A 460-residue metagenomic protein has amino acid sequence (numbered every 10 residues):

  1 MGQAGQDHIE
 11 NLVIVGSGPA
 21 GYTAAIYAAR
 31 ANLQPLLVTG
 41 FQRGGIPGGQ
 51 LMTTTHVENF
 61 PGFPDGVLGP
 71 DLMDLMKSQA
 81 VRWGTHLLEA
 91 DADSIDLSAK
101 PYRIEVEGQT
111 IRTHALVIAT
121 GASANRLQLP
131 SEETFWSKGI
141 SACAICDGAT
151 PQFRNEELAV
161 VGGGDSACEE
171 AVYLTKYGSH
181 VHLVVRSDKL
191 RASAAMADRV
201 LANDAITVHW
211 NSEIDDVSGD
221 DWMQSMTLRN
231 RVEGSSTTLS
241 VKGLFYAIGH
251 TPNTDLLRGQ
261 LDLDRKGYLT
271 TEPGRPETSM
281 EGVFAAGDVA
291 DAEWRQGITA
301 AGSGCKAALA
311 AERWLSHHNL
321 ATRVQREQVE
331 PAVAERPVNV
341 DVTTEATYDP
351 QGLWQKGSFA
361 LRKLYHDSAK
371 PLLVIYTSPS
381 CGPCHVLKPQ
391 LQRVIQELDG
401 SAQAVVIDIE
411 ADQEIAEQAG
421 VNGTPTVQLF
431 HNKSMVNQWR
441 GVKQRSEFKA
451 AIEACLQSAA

Functional and structural regions predicted by a protein language model:
G2, D7-I9, Q128, T134-Q152 (+2 more regions): FAD-site-proximal beta/loop scaffold in flavoenzymes
A4-Q6, E10-W83, S166-A194, D264: Beta1-alpha1 glycine-rich phosphate/pyrophosphate-binding loop at the start of Rossmann-like nucleotide-binding domains
I26, C168-E170, V289-E327: A conserved FAD-binding loop/helix module that cradles the flavin
A80-A99, R103-I104, I111, T175-P273 (+2 more regions): A Rossmann-like FAD-binding core segment of flavoenzymes
L353-P371: A short beta-strand-turn-helix
Y376, I395, D399-E414: Thiol-based oxidoreductase modules, predominantly thioredoxin-like and allied folds used for disulfide exchange
H385-L398: Typically the conserved alpha-helix immediately C-terminal to a functionally engaged Cys/Sec in thioredoxin-like
L429-A460: Non-catalytic, surface beta->alpha helical segment in thiol-disulfide oxidoreductase systems
